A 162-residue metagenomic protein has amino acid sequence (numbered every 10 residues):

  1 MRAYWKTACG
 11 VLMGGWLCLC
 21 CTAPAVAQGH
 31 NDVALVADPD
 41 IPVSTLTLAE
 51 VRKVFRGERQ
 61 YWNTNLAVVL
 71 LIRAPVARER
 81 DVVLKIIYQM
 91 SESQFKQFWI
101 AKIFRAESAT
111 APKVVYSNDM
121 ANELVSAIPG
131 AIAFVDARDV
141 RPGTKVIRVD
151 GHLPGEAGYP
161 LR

Functional and structural regions predicted by a protein language model:
M1-W5: N-terminal secretory signal peptides that target proteins for export/translocation
C9-C20: Bacterial N-terminal signal peptides
T22-A27: Sec/Tat signal peptide C-region and signal peptidase I cleavage site
Q28-R162: Exported/periplasmic ABC-transporter solute-binding proteins
